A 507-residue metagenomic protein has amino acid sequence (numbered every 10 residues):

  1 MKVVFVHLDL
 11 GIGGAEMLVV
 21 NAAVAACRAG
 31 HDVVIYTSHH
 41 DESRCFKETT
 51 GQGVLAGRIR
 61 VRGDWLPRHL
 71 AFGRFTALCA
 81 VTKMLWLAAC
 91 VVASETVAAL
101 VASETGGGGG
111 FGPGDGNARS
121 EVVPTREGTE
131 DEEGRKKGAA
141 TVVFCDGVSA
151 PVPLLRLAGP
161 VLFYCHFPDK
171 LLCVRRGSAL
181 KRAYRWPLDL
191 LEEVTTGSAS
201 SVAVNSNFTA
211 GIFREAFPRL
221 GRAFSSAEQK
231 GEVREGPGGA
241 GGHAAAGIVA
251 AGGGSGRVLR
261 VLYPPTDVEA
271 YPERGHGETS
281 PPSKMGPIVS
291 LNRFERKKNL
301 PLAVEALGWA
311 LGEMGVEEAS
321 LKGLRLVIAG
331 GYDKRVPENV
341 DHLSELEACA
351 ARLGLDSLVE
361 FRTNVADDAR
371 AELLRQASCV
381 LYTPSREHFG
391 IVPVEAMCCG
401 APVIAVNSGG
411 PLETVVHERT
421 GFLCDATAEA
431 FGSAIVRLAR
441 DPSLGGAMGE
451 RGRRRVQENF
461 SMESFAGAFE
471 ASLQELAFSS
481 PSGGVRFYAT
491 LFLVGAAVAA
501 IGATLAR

Functional and structural regions predicted by a protein language model:
V4, T266, E278-K298, V304-W309 (+1 more regions): Conserved donor-binding/catalytic core segment of Leloir-type glycosyltransferases
D169, L180-V202, A210-I212, A216 (+2 more regions): Membrane-proximal helix-turn-helix segments that form the acceptor-binding/catalytic region of lipid-linked
F208, P265: Carbohydrate-associated surface elements
G330, N339-V365: Nucleotide-activated donor-binding/catalytic signature segment of Leloir-type glycosyltransferases, i.e., the conserved
S385: Aromatic "clamp/platform" in nucleotide-sugar-dependent glycosyltransferases that forms part of the donor/acceptor
P402-A405, V415: Short hydrophobic beta-strand element within catalytic cores of glycosyltransferases and related nucleotide-activated
H417-E418, F422-E429, R437-S443: Conserved acidic donor-binding segment of nucleotide-sugar-dependent glycosyltransferases
A430-S433, R437, L444-N459, F465-A471: A short, well-ordered alpha-helix in the C-terminal region of glycosyltransferases
